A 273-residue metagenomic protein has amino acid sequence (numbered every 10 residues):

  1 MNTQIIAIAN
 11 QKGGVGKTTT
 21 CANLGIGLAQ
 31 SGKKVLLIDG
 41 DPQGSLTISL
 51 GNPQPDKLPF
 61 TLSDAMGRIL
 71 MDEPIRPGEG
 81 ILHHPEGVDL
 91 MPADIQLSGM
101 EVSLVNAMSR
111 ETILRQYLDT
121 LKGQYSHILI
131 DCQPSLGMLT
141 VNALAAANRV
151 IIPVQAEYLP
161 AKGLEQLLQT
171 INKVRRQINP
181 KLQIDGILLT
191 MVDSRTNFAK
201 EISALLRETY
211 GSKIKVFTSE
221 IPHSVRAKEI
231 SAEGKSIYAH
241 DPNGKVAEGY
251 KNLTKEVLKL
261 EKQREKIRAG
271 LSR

Functional and structural regions predicted by a protein language model:
M1-R273: P-loop NTP-binding core
